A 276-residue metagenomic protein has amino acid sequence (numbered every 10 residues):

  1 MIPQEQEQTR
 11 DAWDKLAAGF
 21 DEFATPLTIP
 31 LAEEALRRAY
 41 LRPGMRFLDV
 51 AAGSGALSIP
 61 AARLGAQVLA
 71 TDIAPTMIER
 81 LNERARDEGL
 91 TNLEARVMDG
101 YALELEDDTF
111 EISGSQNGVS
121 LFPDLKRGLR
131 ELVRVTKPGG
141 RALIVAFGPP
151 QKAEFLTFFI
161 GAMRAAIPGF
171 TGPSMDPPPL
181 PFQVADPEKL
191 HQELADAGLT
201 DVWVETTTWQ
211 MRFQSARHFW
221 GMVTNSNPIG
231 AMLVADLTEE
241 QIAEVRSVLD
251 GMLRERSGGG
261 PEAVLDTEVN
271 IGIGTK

Functional and structural regions predicted by a protein language model:
M1-M45, A56-P60, M77-R80, R84-E88: Conserved class I S-adenosyl-L-methionine
I2, T9, L27-T28, S54-A56 (+1 more regions): Conserved Class I S-adenosyl-L-methionine
R46-L103, I112, R127: Class I SAM-dependent methyltransferase SAM/SAH-binding core
L48, T109-N117, L143: Short SAM/SAH-binding signature in class I
E111-K126, G148: A short SAM/SAH-binding and catalytic strip from SAM-dependent methyltransferases
K126-R127, K137-Q214: Conserved catalytic/acceptor-binding region of the Class I
